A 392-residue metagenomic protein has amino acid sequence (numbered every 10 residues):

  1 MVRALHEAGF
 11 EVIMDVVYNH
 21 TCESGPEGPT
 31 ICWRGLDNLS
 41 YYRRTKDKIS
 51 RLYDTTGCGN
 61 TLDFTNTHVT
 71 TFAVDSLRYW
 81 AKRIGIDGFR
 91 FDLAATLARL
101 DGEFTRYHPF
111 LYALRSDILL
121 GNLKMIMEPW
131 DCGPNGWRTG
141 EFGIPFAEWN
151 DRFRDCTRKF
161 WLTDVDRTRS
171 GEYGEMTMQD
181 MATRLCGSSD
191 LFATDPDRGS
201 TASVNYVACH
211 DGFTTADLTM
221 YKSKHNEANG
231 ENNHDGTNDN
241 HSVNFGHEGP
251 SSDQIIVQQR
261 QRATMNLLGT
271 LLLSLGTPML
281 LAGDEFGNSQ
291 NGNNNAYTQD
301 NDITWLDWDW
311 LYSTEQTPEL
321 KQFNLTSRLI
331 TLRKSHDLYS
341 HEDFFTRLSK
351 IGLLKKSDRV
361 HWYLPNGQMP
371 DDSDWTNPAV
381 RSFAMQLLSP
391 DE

Functional and structural regions predicted by a protein language model:
M1-E11, T71, F104-Y112, Q254-L268 (+1 more regions): Aromatic- and glycine-enriched glycan-recognition loops and surfaces that form the carbohydrate-binding subsites
M1-G85, L93-L119, K124, G136 (+1 more regions): Substrate-binding/active-site clefts of carbohydrate-active enzymes
L5, D15, W80, F91 (+5 more regions): Conserved, mostly hydrophobic/aromatic
C32-K46, F146-F160, N301-W308: Acidic, His- and aromatic-enriched active-site or binding-groove loops in soluble protein domains that engage sugars
Y53-N60, F104, H241-I255, D302-I303 (+1 more regions): Non-catalytic scaffold segments within catalytic domains of secreted glycoside hydrolases
G85, L100, R106-A282, F286-G287 (+5 more regions): Conserved alpha/beta catalytic core and glycan-binding cleft of carbohydrate-active enzymes
Y312-F345: Aromatic- and carboxylate-lined catalytic core of secreted/periplasmic carbohydrate-active enzymes
W362-E392: Carbohydrate-binding surface patches
